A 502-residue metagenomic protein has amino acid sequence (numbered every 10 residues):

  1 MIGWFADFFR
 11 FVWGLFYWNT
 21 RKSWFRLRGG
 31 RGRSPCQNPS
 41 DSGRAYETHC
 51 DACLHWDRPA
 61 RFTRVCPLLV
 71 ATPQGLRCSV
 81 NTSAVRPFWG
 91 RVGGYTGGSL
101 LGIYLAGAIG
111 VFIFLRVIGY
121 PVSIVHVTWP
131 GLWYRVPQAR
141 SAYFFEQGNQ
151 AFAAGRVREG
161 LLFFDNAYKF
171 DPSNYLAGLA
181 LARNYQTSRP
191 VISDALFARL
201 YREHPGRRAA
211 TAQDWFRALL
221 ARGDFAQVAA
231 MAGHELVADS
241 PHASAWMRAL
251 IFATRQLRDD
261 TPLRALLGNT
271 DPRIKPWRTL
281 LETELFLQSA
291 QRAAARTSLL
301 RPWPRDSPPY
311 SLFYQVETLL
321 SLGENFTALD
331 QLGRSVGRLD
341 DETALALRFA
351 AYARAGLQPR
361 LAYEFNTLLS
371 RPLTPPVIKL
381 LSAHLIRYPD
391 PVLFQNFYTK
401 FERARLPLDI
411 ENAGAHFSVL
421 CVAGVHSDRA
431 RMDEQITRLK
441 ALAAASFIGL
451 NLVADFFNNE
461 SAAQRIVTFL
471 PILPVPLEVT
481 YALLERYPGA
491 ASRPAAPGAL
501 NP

Functional and structural regions predicted by a protein language model:
I2-V85: N-terminal intrinsically disordered, acidic low-complexity segments at the extreme N-terminus
V92-I113: Hydrophobic membrane-insertion alpha-helices, especially the h-region of bacterial N-terminal signal peptides
V127-Y143, L267-D271, R405-L406: TPR-adjacent "capping" and linker segments in tetratricopeptide-repeat scaffold/adaptor proteins
G131-F170: Alpha-helical segment of the N-proximal tetratricopeptide repeat
A151, N184-Y185, L219, A253-R255 (+5 more regions): Residue at a conserved register position within TPR or TPR-like alpha-solenoid repeats
L161, V191-H204, F225-D239, D259-P272 (+7 more regions): Alpha-helical repeat scaffolds
L176-A177, A209-T211, S244-W246, R278 (+5 more regions): TPR alpha-solenoid repeat register
A180, D214-W215, R248-A249, L281 (+4 more regions): Canonical tetratricopeptide repeat
